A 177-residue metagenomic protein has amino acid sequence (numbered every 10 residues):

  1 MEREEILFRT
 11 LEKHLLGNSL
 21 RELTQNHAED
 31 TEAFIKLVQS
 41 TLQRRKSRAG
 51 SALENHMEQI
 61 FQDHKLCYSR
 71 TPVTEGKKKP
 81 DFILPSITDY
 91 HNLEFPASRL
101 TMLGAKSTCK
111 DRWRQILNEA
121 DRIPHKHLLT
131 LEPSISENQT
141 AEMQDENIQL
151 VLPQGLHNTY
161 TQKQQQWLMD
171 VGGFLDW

Functional and structural regions predicted by a protein language model:
M1-S51: Interdomain/boundary linker segments immediately adjacent to catalytic/signaling cores
G17-F34, D81-S86, K106-L117: Short, composition-biased local secondary-structure segments
D30-K78: Acidic-basic catalytic patches of nuclease active cores, encompassing PD-(D/E)XK and other metal-cofactor nuclease
F61, F82-C109, I116-N118, L128-L129: Conserved catalytic cores of phosphodiester-cleaving nucleases, focusing on short active-site segments
K77-K79, K110-R112, I135-N138, T159: Flexible loop/turn segments at secondary-structure boundaries
T101, P124-T130, N147-L150: Hydrophobic beta-strand segments of well-ordered beta-sheets in folded domains
R114-E119, Q139-M143: A short acidic, amphipathic alpha-helical/loop segment
P133-W177: Domain-level recognition of nuclease-like catalytic cores that cleave nucleotide substrates
